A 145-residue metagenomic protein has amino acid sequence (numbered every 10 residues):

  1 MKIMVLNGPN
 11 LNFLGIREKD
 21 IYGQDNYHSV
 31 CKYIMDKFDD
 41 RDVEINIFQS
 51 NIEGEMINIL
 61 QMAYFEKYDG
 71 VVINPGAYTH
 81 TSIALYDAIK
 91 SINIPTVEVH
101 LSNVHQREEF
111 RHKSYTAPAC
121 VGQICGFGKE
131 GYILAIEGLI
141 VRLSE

Functional and structural regions predicted by a protein language model:
M1-M4: Extreme N-terminal starter segment of soluble prokaryotic enzymes
L6-N7, F48: Short hydrophobic segments within beta-strands
P9-L11, G76-T79, S102-V104: Short glycine-rich anion-binding loops that position phosphate/pyrophosphate groups of nucleotides and phosphorylated
L14-H28: Glycine- and acidic-residue-enriched helix-capping/strand-helix junction motifs
C31, M35-F48: Short beta-strand elements in bilobed, periplasmic/extracellular small-molecule ligand-binding domains
S50-N93: N-terminal small/polar loop signature for handling phosphorylated ligands or for N-terminal nucleophile
V97, Q106-E145: Short, glycine-/small-residue-rich phosphate/pyrophosphate-handling segment
